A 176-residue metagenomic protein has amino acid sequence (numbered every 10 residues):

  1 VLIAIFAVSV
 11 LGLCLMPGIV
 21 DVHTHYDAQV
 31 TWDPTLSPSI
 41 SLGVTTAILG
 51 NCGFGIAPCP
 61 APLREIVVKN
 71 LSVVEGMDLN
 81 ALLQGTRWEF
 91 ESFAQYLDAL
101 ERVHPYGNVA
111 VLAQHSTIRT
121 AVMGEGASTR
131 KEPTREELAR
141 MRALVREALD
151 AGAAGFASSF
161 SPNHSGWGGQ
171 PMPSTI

Functional and structural regions predicted by a protein language model:
A4-G50: Replace "His-x-His-based motif
L13-P17, V122-E125, P162-W167: A short alpha-helix capping/helix-coil boundary motif
H25, Q114-S116, S161: Active-site beta-loop-alpha junctions enriched in small/polar residues
Y26-V30, E132-P133, P171-I176: Alpha-helix capping and helix-loop boundary segments enriched in small/acidic/polar residues
D27-V30, F54-A57, F160-W167: Active-site environment of divalent metal-dependent phosphoester hydrolases
W32-A154: Divalent-metal coordination cores built from histidine and acidic residues
A151-I176: Active-site core of metal-dependent hydrolases
